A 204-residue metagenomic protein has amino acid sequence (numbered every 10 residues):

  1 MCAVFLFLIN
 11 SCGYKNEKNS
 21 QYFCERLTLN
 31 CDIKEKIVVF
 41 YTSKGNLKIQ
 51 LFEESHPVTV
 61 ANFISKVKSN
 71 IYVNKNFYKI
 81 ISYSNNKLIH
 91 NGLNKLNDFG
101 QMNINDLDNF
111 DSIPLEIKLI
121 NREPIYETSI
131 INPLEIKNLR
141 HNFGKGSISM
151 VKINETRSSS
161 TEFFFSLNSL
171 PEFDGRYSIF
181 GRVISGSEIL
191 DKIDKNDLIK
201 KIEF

Functional and structural regions predicted by a protein language model:
M1-N10: Sec-dependent bacterial lipoprotein signal peptides
C12-F204: Cyclophilin-like peptidyl-prolyl cis-trans isomerases
